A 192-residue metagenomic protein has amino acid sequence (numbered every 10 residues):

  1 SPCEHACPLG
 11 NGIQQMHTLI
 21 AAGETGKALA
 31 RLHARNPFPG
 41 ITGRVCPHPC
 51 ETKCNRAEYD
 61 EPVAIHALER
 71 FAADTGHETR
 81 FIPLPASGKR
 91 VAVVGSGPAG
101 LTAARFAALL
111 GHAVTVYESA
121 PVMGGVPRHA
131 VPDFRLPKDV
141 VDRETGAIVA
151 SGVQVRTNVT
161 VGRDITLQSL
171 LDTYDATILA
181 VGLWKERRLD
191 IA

Functional and structural regions predicted by a protein language model:
S1-C3, T25-P49: Immediate flanking context of iron-sulfur cluster ligation sites
M16, P39-V94, L109-L110, V141 (+2 more regions): FAD-binding core/adjacent interface of flavoenzyme oxidoreductases
G100-L101: N-terminal Rossmann-fold NAD(P) dinucleotide-binding loop
A104, A108-L109, R128: Gly/Ala-rich phosphate-binding loop of Rossmann-like dinucleotide-binding domains, activating on the conserved
H112-R128: Glycine-rich FAD pyrophosphate-binding loop
H129-V140: Glycine-rich phosphate-binding loop and adjoining beta1-alpha1-beta2 segment of Rossmann-like nucleotide-binding folds
